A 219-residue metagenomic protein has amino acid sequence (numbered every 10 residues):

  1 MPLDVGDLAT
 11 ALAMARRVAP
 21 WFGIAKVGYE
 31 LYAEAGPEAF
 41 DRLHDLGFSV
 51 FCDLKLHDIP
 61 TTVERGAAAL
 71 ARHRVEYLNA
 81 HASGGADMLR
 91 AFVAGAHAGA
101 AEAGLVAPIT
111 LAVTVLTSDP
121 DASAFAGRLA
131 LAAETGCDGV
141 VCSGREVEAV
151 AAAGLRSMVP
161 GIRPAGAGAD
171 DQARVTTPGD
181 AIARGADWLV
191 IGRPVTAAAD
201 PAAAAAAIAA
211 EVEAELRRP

Functional and structural regions predicted by a protein language model:
M1-R17: N-terminal glycine-rich anion-binding loop in soluble enzyme alpha/beta folds
A15, F40, A67, L89 (+4 more regions): Generic hydrophobic/aromatic pocket-lining and core-packing "Φ" positions
R17-V18, L43, L70, A132 (+3 more regions): Generic structural signal for hydrophobic
P20, L46, H73, T135 (+1 more regions): Structural motif
G23-Y77: Metabolite-binding pocket within alpha/beta catalytic cores that recognizes anionic/polar moieties
D58-A149, A153-R156, I162-G168: Conserved anion-binding
H73-G85, G139-V140, E146, P164-A165 (+2 more regions): Glycine-rich phosphate-binding active-site loops on the catalytic face of alpha/beta enzymes
L89-A98, V195-P219: C-terminal helical cap(s) of enzyme catalytic domains, especially alpha/beta-barrels
